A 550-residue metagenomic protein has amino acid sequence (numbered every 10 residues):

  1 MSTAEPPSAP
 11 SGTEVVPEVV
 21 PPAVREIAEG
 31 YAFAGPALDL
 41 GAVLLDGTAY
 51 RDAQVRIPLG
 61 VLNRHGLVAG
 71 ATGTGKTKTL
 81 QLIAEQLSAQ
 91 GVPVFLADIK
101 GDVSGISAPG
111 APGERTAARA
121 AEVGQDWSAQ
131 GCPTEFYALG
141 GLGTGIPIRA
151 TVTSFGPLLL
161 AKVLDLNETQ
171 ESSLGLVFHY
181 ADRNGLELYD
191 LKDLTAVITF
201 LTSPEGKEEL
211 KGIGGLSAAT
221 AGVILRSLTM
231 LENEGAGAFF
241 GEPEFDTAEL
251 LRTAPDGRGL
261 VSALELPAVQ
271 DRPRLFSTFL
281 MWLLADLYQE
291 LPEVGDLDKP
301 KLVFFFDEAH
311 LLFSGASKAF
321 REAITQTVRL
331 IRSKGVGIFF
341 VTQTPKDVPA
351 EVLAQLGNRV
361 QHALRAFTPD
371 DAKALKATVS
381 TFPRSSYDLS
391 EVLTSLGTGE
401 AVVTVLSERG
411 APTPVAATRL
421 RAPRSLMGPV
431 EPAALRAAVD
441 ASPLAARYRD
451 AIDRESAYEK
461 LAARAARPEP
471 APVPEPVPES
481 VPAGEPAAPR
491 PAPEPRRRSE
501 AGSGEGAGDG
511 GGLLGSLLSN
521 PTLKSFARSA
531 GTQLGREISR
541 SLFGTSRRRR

Functional and structural regions predicted by a protein language model:
M1-A71, K78-Q90, V94-F95, K100-V123 (+4 more regions): Basic- and hydrophobic-enriched, low-structure N-terminal and domain-boundary segments that flank ATP-binding catalytic
M1-V16, E26-A32, V43-L44, G145-I146 (+3 more regions): Conserved P-loop NTPase motor module
S2, L82-A84, S107-D126, Q326-A411: Conserved ATP-driven motor cores of ASCE-family P-loop NTPases powering translocation/secretion/packaging/pilus
E29-A32, D46-A49, P58-G60, E85 (+9 more regions): Replace "in large, NTP-powered and nucleic-acid-processing enzymes" with "in large, NTP-powered factors and other
L40-L67, E242-S262, K299, L312-R321 (+2 more regions): Active-site-adjacent "gating/activation" loops or surface patches in catalytic cores
G60, A69-A71, A97, Y137-L139 (+8 more regions): Generic beta-strand/beta-sheet core signal
E85-Q86, G91-P93, G101-Q326, L396 (+1 more regions): P-loop NTPase motor domains
D509-L518, T522-L542: Membrane-active amphipathic alpha-helices enriched in small hydrophobic residues
